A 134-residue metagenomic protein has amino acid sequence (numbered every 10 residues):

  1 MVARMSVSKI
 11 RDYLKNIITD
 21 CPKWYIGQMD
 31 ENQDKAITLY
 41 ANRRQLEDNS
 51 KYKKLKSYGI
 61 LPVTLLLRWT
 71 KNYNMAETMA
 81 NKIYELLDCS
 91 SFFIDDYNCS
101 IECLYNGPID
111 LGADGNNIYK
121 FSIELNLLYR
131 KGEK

Functional and structural regions predicted by a protein language model:
M1, E133-K134: Compositionally biased, intrinsically disordered low-complexity segments enriched in polar/Pro/Gly and often Gln
M1-K54, S90: Small/polar-rich, solvent-exposed N-terminal microdomains that initiate assembly or binding
V2, S6, M75, N117: Conserved acidic
Y52-S57, D114-I118: Short, solvent-exposed beta-strand/turn "edge" segments of beta-rich domains on protein surfaces
S57-K71, Y119-R130: Oligomerization/assembly interface segments of phage tail-like spikes and tubes
W69-C89: Mid-chain, well-packed structural core segment of small domains
D88-G132: Acidic-leaning, charged glycine-interspersed low-complexity segments
